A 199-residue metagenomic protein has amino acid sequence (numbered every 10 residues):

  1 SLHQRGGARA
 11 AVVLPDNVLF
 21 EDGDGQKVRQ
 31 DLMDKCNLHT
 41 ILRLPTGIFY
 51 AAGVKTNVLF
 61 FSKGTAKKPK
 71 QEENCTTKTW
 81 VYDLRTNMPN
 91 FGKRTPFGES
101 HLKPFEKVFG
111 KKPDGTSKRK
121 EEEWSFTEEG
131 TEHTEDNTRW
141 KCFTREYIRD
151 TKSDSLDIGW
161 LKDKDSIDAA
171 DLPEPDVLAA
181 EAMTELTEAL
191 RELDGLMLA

Functional and structural regions predicted by a protein language model:
S1-A199: A conserved structural/catalytic subdomain of Rossmann-like adenosyl-cofactor enzymes
